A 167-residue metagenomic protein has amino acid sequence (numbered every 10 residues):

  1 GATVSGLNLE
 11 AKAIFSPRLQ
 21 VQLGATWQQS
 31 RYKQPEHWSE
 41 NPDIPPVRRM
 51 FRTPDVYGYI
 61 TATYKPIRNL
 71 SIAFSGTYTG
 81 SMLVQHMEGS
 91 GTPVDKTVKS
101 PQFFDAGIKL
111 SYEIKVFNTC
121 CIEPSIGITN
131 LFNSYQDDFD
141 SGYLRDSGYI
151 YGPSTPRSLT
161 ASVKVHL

Functional and structural regions predicted by a protein language model:
G1-E88, Y135: Gram-negative outer-membrane beta-barrel transporters
T3-S5, P54-G58, Q102-A106, C120 (+1 more regions): Residues that define the transmembrane beta-barrel architecture of outer-membrane proteins
I14-S16, K65, K99-P101, F117 (+1 more regions): Surface-exposed coil/turn segments at beta-strand junctions on protein surfaces, enriched
E40-R49, T92-V98, D146-Y151: Extracellular loop and loop/strand-boundary signature of outer-membrane beta-barrel proteins
Y64-S75, Q102, E123, I128-N130: A general secondary-structure boundary signal
Y78-M87, Y112-L167: C-terminal beta-signal and adjacent terminal beta-strands/loops of Gram-negative outer-membrane beta-barrel proteins
V98-F104, L167: Outer-membrane beta-barrel transmembrane domain signature
